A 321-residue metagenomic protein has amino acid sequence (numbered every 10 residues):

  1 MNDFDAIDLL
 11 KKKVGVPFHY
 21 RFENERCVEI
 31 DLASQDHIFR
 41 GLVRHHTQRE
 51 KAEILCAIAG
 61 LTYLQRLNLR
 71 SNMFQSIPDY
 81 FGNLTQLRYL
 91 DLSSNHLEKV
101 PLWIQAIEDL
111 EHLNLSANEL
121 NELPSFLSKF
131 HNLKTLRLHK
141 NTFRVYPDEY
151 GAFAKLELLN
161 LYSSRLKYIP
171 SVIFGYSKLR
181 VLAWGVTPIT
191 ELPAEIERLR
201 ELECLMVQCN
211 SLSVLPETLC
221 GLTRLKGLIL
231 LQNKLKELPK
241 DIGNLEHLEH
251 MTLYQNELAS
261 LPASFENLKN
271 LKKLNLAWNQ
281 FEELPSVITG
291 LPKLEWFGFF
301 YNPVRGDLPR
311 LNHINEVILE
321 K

Functional and structural regions predicted by a protein language model:
M1-S94, E98-Q232, K236-Q255, A259-A263 (+3 more regions): The feature captures the LRR N-terminal capping module
